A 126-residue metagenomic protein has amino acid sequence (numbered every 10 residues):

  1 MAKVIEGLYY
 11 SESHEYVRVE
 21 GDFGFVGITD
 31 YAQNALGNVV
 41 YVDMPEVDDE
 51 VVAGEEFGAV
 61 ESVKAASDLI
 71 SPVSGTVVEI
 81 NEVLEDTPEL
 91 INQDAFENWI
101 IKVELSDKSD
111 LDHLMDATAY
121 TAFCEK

Functional and structural regions predicted by a protein language model:
M1-E56, Q93-K126: Acidic, low-complexity mobile loops and tails
A2-V4, A66-V73: Short, glycine/small-residue-enriched coil/turn segments at secondary-structure junctions
H14, V60, L69, S74-V77: Conserved hydrophobic positions within beta-strands
V17-V19, V63, I80: Residue-level recognition of beta-strand microenvironments
A59-I70, T87-E89: Short, Lys/Arg- and Gly-enriched loop/turn segments at beta-strand edges
V77-I80, E85-Q93: Short, charge-rich, low-complexity interaction segments located in flexible loops at or near secondary-structure
